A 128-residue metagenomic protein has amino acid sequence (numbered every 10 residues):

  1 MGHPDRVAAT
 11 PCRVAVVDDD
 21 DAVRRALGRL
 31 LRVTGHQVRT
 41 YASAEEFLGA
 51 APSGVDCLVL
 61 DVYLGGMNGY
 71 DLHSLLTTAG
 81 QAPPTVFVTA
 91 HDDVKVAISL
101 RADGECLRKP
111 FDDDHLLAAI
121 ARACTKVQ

Functional and structural regions predicted by a protein language model:
M1-A15, D21-G28, S43-G49, S74-T78 (+1 more regions): Non-catalytic signal-transmission and effector/linker regions of two-component phosphorelay proteins
G35-A42: Short hydrophobic/Thr-rich beta-strand motif most characteristic of the beta2 strand and flanking loop of CheY-like
T40, L64-M67, P110: Residue-level signal for the "D+5" position in two-component response regulator receiver
G54-D56, G80-V86: His-Asp phosphorelay/catalytic-motif detector in bacterial-type signaling
D61, T89: Active-site residues of response regulator receiver
N68-A82: Short amphipathic alpha-helix used as the core "switch/output" element in two-component signaling
D71, H91-R108: Alpha4 helix (beta4-alpha4-beta5 surface) of REC/receiver domains from two-component response regulators
